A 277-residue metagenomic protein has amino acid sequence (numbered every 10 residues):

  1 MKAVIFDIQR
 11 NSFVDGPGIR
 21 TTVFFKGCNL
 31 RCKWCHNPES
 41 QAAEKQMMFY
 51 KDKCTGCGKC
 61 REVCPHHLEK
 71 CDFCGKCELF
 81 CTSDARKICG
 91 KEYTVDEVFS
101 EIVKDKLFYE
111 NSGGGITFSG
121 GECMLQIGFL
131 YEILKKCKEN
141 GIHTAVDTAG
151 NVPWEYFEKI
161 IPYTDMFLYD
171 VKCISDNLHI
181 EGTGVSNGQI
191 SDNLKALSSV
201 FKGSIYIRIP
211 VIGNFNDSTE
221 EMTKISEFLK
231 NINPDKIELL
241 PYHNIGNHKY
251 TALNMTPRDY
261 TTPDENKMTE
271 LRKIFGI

Functional and structural regions predicted by a protein language model:
M1-K33, P38-A42, Q46: N-terminal cysteine/histidine-rich coordination modules
K2-P17, V211-I277: Auxiliary Fe-S-binding modules of radical SAM enzymes
G18-R20, H66, S83, G113-G115 (+1 more regions): Short, solvent-exposed beta-strand edge segments and adjacent coil->beta transition regions
T22-C35, M48-D84, G90, E122: Cysteine-centered iron-sulfur cluster-binding motifs in ferredoxin-type domains/subunits of redox enzymes
Q46, D52, G90, E122 (+3 more regions): Pocket-edge positions in alpha/beta enzyme catalytic cores
K70-K76, R86-E97, E101, D105-E110: Fe-S ferredoxin-like electron-transfer domains and their immediately adjacent linker/connector regions across
D96-Y250: Conserved AdoMet/S-adenosylmethionine-binding subsite of the radical SAM
